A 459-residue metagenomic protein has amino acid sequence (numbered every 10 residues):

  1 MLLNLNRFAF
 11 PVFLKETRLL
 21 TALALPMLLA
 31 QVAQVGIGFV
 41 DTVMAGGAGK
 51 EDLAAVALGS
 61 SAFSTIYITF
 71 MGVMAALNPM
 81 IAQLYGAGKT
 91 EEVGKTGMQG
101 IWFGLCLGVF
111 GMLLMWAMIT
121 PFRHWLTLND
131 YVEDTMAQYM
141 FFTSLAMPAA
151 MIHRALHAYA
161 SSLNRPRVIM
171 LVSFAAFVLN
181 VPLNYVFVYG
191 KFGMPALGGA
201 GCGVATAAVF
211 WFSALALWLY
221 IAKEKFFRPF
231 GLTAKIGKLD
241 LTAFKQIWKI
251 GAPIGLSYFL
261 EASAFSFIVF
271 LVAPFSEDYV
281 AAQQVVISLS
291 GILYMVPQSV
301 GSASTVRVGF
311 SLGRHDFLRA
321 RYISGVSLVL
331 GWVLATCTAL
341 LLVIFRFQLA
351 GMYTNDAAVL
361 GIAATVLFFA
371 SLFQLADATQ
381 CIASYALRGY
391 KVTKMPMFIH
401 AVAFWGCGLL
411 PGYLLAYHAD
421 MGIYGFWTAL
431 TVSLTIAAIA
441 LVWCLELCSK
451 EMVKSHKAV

Functional and structural regions predicted by a protein language model:
M1-A24, I81-P148, M194-A252, V308-F373 (+1 more regions): Short alpha-helical transmembrane segments in multi-pass integral membrane proteins
A22-D41, F142, A146, A176 (+5 more regions): Transmembrane helical elements of multi-pass membrane transporters/channels
M27, Q31, T42-V43, P79 (+16 more regions): Transmembrane alpha-helix boundary and packing residues in multipass membrane permease domains and related
V32, G36-A54, R123-D130, V186-L197 (+5 more regions): Helix-terminus/linker motif at the lipid-water interface of multi-pass membrane proteins
V40, A76, L113, A117-P121 (+14 more regions): Transmembrane alpha-helix boundary/anchor motif
L53-W116, A150-N164, V168-I169, A282-L340 (+2 more regions): Small-residue-rich hydrophobic transmembrane alpha-helices
M74, N78, T143-S161, I169-N180 (+6 more regions): Short runs within selected transmembrane alpha-helices of multi-pass transporters and secretion channels
